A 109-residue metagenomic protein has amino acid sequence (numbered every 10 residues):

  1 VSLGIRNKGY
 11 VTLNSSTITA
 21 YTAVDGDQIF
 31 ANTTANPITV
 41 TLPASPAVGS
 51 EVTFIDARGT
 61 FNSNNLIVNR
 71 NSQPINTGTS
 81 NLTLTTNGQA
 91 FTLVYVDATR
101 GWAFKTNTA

Functional and structural regions predicted by a protein language model:
V1-R70, A98-A109: Exposed extracellular interaction/assembly regions and N-terminal maturation sites
G26, N71, T86-A90: Tight coil/turn sites that cap or link beta-strands
N69-G78: Short edge-strand/loop segments of extracellular domains
T79-L84: Beta-strand-rich interaction surfaces with strong enrichment in secreted/lumenal proteins
T86-G101: Extracellular disulfide-bonded cysteine-rich modules/repeats
